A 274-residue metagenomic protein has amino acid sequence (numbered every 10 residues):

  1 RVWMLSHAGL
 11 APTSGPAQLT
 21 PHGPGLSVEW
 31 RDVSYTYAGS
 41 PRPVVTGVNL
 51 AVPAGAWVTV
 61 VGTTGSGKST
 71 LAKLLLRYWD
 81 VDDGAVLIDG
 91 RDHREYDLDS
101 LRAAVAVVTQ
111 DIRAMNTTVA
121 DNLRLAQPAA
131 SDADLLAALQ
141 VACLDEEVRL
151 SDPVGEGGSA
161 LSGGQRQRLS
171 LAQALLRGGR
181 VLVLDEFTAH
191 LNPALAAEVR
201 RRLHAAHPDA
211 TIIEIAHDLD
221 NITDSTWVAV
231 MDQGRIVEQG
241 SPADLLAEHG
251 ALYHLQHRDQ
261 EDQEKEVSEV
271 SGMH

Functional and structural regions predicted by a protein language model:
R1-H7: Cytosolic ends of transmembrane helices, especially the final helix of ABC transmembrane type-1 domains
P12-H274: ABC-type nucleotide-binding domain
